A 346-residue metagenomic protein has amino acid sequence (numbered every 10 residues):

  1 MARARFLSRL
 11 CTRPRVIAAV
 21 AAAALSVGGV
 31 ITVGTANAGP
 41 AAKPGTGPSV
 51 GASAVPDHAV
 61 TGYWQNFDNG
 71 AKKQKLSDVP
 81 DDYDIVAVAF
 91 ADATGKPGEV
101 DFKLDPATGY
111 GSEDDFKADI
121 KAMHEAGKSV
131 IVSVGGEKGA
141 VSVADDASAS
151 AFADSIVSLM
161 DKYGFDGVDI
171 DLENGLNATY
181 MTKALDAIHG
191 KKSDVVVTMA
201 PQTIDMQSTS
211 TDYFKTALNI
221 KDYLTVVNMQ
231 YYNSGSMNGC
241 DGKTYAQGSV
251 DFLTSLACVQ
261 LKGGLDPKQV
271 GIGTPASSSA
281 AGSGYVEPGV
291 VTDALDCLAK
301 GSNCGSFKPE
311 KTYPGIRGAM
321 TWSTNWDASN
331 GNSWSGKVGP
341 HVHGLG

Functional and structural regions predicted by a protein language model:
M1-G39: Secretory targeting and sorting signals
R3-A4, G39-Q260, G264-G271, A276-D293 (+2 more regions): Chitinase-like catalytic core of GlcNAc-active glycosidases
T12-R13, D145, K300: Polar helix-capping/helix-linker motif
S323: Residues that scaffold, gate, or flank divalent-cation-dependent active/transport sites
P340-G346: C-terminal accessory extensions appended to soluble enzyme cores
